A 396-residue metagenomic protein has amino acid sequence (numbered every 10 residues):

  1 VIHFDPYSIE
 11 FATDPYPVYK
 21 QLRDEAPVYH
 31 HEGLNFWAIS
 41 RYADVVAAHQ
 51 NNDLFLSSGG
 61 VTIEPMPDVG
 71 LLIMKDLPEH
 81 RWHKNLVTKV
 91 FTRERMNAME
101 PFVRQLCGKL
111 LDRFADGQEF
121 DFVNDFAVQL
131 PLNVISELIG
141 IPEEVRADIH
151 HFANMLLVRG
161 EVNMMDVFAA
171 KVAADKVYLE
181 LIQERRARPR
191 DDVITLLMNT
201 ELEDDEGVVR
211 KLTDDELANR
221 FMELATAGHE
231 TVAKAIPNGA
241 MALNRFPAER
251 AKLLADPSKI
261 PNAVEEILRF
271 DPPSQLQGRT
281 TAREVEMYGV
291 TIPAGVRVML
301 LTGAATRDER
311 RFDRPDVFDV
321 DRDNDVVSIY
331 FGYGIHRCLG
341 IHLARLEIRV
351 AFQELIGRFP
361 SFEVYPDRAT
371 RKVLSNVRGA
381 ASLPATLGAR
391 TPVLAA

Functional and structural regions predicted by a protein language model:
V1-A396: Cytochrome P450
